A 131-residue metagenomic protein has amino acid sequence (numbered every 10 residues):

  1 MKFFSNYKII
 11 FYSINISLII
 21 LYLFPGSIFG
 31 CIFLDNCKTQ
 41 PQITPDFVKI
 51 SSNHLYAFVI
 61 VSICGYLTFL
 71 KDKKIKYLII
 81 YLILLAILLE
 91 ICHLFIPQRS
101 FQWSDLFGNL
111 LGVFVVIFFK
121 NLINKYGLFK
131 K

Functional and structural regions predicted by a protein language model:
M1-P97, F101-L106, L110, F114-K131: Bulky hydrophobic segments
